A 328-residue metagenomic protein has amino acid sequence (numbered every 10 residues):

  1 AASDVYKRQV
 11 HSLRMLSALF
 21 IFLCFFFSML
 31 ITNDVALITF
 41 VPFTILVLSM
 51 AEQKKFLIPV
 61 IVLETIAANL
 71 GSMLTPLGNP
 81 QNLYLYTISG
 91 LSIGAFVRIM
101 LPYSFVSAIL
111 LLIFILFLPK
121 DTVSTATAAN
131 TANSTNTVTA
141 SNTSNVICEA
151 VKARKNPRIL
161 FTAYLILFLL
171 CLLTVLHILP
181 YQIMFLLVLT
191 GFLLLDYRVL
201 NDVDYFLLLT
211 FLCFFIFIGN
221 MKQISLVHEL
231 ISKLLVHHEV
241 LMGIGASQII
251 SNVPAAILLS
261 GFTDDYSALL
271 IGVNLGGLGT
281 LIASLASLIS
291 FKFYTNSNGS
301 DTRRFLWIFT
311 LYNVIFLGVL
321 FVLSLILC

Functional and structural regions predicted by a protein language model:
A1-Y6: Short, small-residue-biased leader/transition segments that mark boundaries at the very start of proteins
Q9-F22, M50-V60, R158-F161, E229-M242 (+1 more regions): Membrane-interfacial loop-to-helix junctions in multi-pass transporters
R14-L19, E52-L63, I93-L101, D265-G277 (+1 more regions): Membrane-interface alpha-helices at helix entry/exit sites of multi-pass transporters
L16, I166-D264: Transmembrane helical segments that form the transport core of multi-pass membrane transport proteins
F20-M73, I257-I271: Hydrophobic transmembrane alpha-helices that form the pore/transport pathway of multi-pass ion and small-solute
C24-F25, A68, V106-I115, A163-V175 (+3 more regions): Hydrophobic core segments of alpha-helical transmembrane domains in multi-pass membrane transport and ion-translocation
G94-K155, L288-C328: Juxtamembrane and boundary regions of transmembrane helices in multi-pass small-molecule transporters and channels
L111-I115, P119, V123-A126, T143-N201: Membrane-embedded hairpin module used as a gating/binding unit in multi-pass transport and secretion proteins
